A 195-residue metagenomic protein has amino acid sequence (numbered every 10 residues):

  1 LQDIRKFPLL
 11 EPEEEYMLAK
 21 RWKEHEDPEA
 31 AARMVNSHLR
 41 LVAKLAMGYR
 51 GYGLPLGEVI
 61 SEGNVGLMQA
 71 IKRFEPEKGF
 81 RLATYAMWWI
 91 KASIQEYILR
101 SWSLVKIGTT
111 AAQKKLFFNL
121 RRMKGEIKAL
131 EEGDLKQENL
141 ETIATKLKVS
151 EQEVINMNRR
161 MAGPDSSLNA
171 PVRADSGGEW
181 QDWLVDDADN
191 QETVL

Functional and structural regions predicted by a protein language model:
L1-I107, A111-L130, T142, E153 (+1 more regions): Alpha-helical promoter-recognition and RNA polymerase-docking modules of transcription initiation factors, dominated by
W102-F118, N158-L195: Conserved alpha/beta core segments of nucleic-acid transaction machinery
E126-V172: Long, charge-dense, solvent-exposed interaction surfaces that engage phosphate-rich ligands
